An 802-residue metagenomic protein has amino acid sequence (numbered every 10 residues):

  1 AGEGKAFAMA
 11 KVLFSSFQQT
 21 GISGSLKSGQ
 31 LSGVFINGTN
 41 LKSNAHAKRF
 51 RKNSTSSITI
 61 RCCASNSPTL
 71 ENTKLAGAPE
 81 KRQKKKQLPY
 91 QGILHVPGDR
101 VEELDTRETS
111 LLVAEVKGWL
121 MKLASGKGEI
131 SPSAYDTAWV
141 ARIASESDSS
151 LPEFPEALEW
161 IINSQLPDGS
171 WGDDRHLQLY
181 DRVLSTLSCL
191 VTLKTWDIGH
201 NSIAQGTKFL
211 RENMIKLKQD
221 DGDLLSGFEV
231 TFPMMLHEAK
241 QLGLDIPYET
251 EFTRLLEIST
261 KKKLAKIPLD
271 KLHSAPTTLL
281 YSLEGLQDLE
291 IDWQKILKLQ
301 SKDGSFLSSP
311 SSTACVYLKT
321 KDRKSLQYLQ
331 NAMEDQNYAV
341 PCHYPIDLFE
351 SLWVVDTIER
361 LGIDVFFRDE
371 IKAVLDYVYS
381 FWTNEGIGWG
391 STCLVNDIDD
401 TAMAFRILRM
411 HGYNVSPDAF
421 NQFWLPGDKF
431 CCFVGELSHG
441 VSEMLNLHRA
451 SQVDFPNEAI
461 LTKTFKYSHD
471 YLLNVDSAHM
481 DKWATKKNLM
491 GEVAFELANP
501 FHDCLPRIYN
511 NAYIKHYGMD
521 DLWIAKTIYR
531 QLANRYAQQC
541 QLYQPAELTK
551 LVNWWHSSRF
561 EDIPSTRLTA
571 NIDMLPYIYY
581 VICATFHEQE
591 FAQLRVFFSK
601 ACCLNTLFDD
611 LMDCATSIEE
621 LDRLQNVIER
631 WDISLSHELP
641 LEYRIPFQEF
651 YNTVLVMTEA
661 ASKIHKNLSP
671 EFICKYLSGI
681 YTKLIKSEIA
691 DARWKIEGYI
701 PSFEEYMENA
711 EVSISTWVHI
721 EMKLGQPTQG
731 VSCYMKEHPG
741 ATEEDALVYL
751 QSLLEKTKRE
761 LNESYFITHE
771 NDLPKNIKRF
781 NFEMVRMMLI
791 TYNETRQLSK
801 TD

Functional and structural regions predicted by a protein language model:
G2-D802: Terpene synthase/cyclase
